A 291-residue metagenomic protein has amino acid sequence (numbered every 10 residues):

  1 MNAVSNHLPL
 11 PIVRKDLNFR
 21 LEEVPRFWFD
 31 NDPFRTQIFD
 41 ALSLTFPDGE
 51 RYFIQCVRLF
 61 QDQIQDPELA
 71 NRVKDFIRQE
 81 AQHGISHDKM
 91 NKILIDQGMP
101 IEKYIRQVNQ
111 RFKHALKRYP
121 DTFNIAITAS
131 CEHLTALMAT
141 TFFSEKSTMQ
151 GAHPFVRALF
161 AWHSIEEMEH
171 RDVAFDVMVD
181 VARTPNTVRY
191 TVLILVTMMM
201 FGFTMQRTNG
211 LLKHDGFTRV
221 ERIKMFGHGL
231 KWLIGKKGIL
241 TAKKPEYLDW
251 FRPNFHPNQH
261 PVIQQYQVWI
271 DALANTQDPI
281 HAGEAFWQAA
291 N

Functional and structural regions predicted by a protein language model:
N2-N291: Non-heme di-metal
